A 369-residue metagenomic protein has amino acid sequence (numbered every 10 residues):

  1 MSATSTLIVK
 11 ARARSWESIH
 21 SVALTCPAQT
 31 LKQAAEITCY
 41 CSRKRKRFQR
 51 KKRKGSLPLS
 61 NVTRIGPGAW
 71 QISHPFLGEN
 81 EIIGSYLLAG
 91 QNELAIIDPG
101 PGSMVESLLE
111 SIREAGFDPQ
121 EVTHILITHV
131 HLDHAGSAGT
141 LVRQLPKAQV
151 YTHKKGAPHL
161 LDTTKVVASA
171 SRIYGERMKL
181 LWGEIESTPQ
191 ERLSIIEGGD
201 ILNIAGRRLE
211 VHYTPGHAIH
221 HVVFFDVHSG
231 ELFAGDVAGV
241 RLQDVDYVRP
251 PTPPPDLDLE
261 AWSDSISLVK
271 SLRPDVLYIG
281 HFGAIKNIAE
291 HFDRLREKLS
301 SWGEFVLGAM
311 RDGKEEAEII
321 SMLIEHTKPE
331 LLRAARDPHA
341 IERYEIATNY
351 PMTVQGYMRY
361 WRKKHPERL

Functional and structural regions predicted by a protein language model:
S2-T6, K10-S21, C26, C39-R45: Low-acidity, Ser/Thr- and Arg-rich intrinsically disordered low-complexity segments
L59-A115, F224-A234: Conserved beta-strand hairpin/beta-sheet module of binuclear metal-dependent hydrolase folds, prominently
R64, H159-H212, S263-I266: Metallo-beta-lactamase
A95, L126, V150, E231-F233 (+1 more regions): Residue-level marker for buried hydrophobic side chains located in beta-strands that build the well-ordered beta-sheet
P101-S103, R208-Y213, I219-A289: Metallo-beta-lactamase
E106-T152: Active-site metal-binding motif and surrounding structural segment of the metallo-beta-lactamase
I288-E297: Histidine/acidic-residue-rich catalytic or RNA/ligand-binding cores of hydrolases and nuclease-related proteins
F305-L369: C-terminal regulatory/interaction regions
